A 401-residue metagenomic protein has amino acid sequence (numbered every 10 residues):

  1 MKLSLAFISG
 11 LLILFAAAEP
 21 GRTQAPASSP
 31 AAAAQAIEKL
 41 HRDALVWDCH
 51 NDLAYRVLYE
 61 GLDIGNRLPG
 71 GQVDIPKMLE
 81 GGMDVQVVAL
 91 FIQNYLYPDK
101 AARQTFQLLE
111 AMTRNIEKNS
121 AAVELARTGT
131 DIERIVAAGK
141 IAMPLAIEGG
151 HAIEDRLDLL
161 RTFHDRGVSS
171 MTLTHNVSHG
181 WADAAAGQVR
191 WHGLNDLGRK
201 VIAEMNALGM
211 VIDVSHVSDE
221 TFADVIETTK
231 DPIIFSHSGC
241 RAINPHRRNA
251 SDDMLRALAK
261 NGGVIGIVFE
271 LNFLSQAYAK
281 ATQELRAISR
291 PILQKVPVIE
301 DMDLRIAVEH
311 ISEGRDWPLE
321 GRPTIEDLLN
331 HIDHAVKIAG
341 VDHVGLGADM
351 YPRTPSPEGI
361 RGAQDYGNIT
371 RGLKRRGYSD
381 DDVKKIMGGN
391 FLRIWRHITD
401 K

Functional and structural regions predicted by a protein language model:
A6-A16: Bacterial N-terminal signal peptides
S9, D231-P232, G263-V264: Conserved active-site beta-strand-loop modules that form the wall/rim of enzyme catalytic pockets and either contain
E19-H192, R241, P245-K401: N-terminal hydrophobic targeting/anchoring segments and the immediately downstream early-domain regions of hydrolases
R156-L160, T221-D231: Distinct, well-ordered alpha-helical segments
R190-L197, D213-S218, A250: Short, contiguous, pocket-lining structural segments that sit at or immediately flank catalytic/ligand-binding sites
W191-A207, V225-F235: Alpha-helix-loop-beta-strand connector modules within alpha/beta enzyme cores
A203-V214, S218-T221, M254-K260, H334: Substrate-binding cleft of carbohydrate-active enzyme catalytic domains
